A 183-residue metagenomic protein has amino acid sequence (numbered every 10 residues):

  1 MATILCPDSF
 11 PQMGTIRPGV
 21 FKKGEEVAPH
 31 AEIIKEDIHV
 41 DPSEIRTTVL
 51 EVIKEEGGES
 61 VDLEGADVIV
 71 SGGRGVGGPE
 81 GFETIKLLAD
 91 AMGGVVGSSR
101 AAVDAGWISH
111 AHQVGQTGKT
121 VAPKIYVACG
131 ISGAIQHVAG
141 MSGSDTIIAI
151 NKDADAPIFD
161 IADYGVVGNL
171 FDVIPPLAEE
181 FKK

Functional and structural regions predicted by a protein language model:
M1-K183: N-terminal glycine-rich FAD/FM-binding segment characteristic of electron-transfer flavoproteins
